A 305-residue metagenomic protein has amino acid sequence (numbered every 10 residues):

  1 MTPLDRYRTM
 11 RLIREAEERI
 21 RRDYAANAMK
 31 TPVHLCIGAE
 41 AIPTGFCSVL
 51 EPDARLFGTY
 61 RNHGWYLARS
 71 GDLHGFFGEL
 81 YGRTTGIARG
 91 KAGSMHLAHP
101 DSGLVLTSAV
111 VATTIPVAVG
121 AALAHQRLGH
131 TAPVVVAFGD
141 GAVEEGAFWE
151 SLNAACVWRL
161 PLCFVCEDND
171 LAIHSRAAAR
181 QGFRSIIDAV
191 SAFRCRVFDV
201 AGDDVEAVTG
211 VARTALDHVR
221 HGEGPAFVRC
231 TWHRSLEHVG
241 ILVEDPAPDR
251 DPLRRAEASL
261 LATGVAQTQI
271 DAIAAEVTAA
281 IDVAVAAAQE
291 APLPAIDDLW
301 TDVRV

Functional and structural regions predicted by a protein language model:
M1-I42, S48-V49, C230-T231, S235-V305: Conserved acidic/glycine
E18-R22, A26-W158, R176-G182, I187 (+1 more regions): Cofactor-binding active-site loop characterized by glycine-rich and histidine/acidic residues
Y66-A68, H174, H238, D298: Short acidic, gly/pro-rich beta-turn/loop elements at beta-sheet edges and active-site/ligand-binding grooves
L104-E290: Glycine-rich ThDP/TPP pyrophosphate-binding loop and its adjacent helix/strand module within ThDP-dependent enzymes
